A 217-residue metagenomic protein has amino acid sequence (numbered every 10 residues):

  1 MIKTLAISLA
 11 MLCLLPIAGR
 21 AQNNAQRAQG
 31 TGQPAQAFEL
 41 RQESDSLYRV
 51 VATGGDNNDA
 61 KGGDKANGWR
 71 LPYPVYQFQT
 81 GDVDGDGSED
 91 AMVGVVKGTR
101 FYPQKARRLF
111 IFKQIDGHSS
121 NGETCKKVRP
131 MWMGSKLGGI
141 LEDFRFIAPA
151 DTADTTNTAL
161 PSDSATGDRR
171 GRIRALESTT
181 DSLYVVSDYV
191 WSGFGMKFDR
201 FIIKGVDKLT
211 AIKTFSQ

Functional and structural regions predicted by a protein language model:
M1-A6: Bacterial N-terminal signal peptides that target proteins for export
S8-P16: Bacterial N-terminal signal peptides
G19-Q217: Beta-propeller-forming repeat regions
